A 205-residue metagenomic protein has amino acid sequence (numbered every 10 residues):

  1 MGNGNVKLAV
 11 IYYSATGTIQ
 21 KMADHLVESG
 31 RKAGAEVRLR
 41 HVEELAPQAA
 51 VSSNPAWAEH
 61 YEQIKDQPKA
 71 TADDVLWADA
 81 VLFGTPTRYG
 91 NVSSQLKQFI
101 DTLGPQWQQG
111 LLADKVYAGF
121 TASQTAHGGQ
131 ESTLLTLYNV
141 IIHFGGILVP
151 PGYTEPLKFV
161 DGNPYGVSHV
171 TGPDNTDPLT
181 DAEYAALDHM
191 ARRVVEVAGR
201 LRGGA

Functional and structural regions predicted by a protein language model:
M1-L111, T171-A205: N-terminal beta1-alpha1-beta2 submodule of the flavodoxin-like/Rossmannoid cofactor-binding fold
V10-I11, E59, K115, P151 (+1 more regions): Intrinsically disordered, low-complexity segments enriched in small/polar residues
A15, L82, R88, V116 (+4 more regions): Short glycine/serine/threonine-biased micro-segments
V42-L45, G145-N175: Mobile beta-alpha loop/short-helix "lid" or hinge segments that flank ligand
A49-S53, E131-S132, V160-P164: Short aromatic-enriched loop/helix-cap "lid" or pocket-rim segments at secondary-structure transitions that line
D101-Q108, A122-T125, H143, N163 (+1 more regions): Alpha-helix boundary/capping detector
A113-V160: Short, glycine-/small-residue-rich phosphate/pyrophosphate-handling segment
